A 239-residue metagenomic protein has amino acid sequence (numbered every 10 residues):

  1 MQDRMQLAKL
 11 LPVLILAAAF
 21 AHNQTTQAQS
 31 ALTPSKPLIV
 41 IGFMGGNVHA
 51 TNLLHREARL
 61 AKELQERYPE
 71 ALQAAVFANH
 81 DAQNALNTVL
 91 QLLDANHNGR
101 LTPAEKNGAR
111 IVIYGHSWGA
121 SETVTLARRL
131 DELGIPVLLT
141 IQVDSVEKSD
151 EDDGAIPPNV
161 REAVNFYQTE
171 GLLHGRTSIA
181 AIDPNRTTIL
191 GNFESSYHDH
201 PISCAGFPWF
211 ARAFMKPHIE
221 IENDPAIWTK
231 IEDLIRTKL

Functional and structural regions predicted by a protein language model:
M1-P12: Bacterial N-terminal signal peptides that target proteins for export
L11-A19: Bacterial N-terminal signal peptides
A21-S30: Boundary at the C-terminal end of the N-terminal hydrophobic targeting segment
S30, P34, W118-S121: Accessory recognition modules or surfaces
A31-A109, A213: Active-site catalytic motif of lipid deacylating hydrolases and related acyltransferases
G46-E57, A82, L86, H116-T123 (+3 more regions): Solvent-exposed, acidic/flexible segments
R59-L60, L64, A71-L72, V89-A181: Serine-dependent carboxylesterase/thioesterase catalytic core of lipase-like alpha/beta-hydrolase/SGNH enzymes
P158-L239: C-terminal catalytic-base region of ester-bond hydrolases, centering on the histidine of the charge-relay
